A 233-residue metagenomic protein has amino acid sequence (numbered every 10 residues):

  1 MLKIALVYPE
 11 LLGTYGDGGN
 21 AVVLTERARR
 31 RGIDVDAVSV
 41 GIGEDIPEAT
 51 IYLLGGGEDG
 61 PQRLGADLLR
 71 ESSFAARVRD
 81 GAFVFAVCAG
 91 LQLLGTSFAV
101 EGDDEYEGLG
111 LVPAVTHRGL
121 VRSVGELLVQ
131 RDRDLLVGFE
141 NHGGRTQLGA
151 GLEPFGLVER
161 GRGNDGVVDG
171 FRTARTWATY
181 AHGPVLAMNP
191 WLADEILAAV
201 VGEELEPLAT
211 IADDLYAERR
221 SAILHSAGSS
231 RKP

Functional and structural regions predicted by a protein language model:
M1-L2, R131-L136, R172-A178: Beta-strand-turn-beta hairpins that frame and shape the catalytic cleft of phosphate-ester-processing enzymes
M1-R79, A187-P233: N-terminal beta1-alpha1 cap of cysteine-dependent amidohydrolase-like domains
L6, A37, L111, G138 (+1 more regions): Conserved beta-strand scaffold positions in the cores of enzyme catalytic domains, especially in NTP/NDP-utilizing
I51-G55, F85, A178-Y180: Structural motif
E58-R133: Cysteine-nucleophile active-site neighborhood
G90-Q92, T146, P184: Catalytic metal-binding/acid-base residues of hydrolase active sites
G102-G170: Pocket-forming structural segment of enzyme catalytic cores
G163-G202: A glycine-centered loop/beta-turn motif at secondary-structure junctions
